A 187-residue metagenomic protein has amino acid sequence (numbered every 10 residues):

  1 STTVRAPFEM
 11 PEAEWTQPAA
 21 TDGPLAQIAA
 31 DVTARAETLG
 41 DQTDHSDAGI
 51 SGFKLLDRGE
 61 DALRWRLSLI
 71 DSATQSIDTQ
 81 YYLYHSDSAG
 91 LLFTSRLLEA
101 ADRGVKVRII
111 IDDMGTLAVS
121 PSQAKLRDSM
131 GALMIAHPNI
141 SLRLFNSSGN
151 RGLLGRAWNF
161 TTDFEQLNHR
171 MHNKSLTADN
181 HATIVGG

Functional and structural regions predicted by a protein language model:
S1-T2: N-terminal Sec signal peptide cleavage junction
E9-A20, A36-A73, L83-G187: HKD-type phospholipase D/PLD-like phosphodiesterase module
W15, A26-Q27: N-terminal, Lys/Arg-enriched amphipathic/low-complexity engagement segments that precede the first folded domain
